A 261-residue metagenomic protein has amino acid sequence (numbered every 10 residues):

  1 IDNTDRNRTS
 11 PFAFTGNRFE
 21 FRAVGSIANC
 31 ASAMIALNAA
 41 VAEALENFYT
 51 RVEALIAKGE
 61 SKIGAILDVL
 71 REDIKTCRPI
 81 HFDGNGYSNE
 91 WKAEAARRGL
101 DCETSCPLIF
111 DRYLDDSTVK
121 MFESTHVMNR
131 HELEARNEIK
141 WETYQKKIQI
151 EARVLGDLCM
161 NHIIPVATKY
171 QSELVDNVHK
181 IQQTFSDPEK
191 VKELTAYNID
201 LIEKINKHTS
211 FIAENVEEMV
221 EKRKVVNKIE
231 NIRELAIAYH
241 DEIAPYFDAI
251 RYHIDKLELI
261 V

Functional and structural regions predicted by a protein language model:
I1-R130, E134-I139: Active-site capping/gating regions of soluble enzymes
D73-V261: C-terminal amphipathic alpha-helical interaction region
